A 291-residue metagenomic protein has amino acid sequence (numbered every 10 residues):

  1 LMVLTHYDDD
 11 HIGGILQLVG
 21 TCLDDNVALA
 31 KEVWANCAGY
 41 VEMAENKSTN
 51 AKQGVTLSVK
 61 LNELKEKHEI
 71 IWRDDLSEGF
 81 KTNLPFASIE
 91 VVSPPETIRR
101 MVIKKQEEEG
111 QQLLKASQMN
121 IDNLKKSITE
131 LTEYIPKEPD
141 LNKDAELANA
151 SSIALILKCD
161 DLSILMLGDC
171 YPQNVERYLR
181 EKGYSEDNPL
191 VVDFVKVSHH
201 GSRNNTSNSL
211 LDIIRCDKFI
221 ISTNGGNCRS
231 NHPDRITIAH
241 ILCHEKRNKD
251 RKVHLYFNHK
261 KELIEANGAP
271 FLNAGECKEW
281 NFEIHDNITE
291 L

Functional and structural regions predicted by a protein language model:
L1-V33, S185-N204, I213-I220: Active-site metal-binding motif and surrounding structural segment of the metallo-beta-lactamase
Y7-G13, Y40-M43, E78-F80, I98 (+4 more regions): Active-site environment of divalent metal-dependent phosphoester hydrolases
G13-L18, Q53-T56, K60, T237-H240: Alpha-helical scaffold elements adjacent to nucleotide-binding pockets in ATP/GTP-utilizing enzyme cores
C22-S163, R251-L291: Flexible, acidic/histidine-containing loops and adjacent segments that form or flank the divalent-metal
N142-N149, G201, N231-R235: Conserved phosphate-coordination/catalytic loops
L155-N208: Long, well-ordered mid-to-C-terminal structural blocks that present hydrophobic/aromatic surfaces
Q173, R180-K182, P189, S209-I213 (+1 more regions): C-terminal regulatory/interaction regions
T223: Short secondary-structure boundary segments
